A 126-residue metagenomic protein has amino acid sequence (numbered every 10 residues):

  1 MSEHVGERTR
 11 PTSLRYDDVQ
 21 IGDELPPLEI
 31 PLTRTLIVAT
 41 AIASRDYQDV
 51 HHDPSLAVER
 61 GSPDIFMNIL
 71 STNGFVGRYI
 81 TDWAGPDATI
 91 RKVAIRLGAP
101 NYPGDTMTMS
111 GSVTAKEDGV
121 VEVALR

Functional and structural regions predicted by a protein language model:
S2-T89: Hot-dog-fold acyl-thioester-processing enzymes
A88-R126: Hydrophobic beta-sheet segments that form the core/acyl-binding groove of ACP/CoA-dependent acyl-chain-processing
